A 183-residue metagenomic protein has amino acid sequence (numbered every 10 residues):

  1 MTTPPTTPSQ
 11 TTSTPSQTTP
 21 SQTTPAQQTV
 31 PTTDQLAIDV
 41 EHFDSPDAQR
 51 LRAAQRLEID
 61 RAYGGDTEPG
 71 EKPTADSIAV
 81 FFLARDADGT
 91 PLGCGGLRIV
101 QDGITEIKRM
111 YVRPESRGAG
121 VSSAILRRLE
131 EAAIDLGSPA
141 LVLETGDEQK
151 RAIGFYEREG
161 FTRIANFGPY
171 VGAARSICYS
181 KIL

Functional and structural regions predicted by a protein language model:
M1-P46, K181: Conserved N-terminal entry element of GNAT/NAT acetyltransferase domains
T32-K108, R113-E115, L126-R128, A132 (+2 more regions): Acetyl-CoA-dependent GNAT
V40-P46, P139-V142, G146-G160, A165-L183: C-terminal "cap" of GNAT-fold acetyltransferases
G103, A119, D135-P139: Short coil/turn segments at alpha/beta junctions that flank glycine-rich nucleotide-binding fingerprints
R113-E115, A119, D147: Active-site acidic-Proline motif in GNAT/NAT acetyltransferases
L126, A133-E144: Conserved GNAT acetyl-CoA-binding A-motif
